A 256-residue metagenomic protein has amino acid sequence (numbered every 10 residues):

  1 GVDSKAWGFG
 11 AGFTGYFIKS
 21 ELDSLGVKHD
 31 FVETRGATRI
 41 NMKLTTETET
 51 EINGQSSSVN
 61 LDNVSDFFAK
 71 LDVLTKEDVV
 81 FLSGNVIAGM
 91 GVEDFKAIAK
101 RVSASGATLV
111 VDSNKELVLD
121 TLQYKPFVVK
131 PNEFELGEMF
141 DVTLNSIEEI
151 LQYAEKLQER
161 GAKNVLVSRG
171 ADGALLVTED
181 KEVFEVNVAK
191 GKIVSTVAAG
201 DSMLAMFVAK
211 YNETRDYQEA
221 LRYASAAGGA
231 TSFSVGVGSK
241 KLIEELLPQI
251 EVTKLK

Functional and structural regions predicted by a protein language model:
G1-T38, L246-I250: Substrate-binding N-lobe of the ribokinase-like
S4-A6, G26-V32, F127-L136, F184-V188: Short hydrophobic/aromatic-enriched beta-strand-loop microsegments
L44-K76: Conserved phosphate-binding/catalytic loop of the ribokinase/pfkB sugar-kinase fold
T45-T48, V177-K181: Short acidic-glycine loop/turn motifs at beta-strand connectors
E51-N53, E77-N85, D112, K130-E135: Short beta-strands and strand-loop turn motifs
S57-N60, V86-M90, L117-L119, E138 (+2 more regions): Short, small-residue-enriched loops and turns at beta-alpha junctions that line or gate enzyme active sites
E93-D180: Conserved phosphate/ATP/ADP-binding segment of small-molecule kinases
R160, N164, N187-I250: Conserved post-catalytic alpha-helical subdomain immediately downstream of the catalytic base and nucleotide-binding
